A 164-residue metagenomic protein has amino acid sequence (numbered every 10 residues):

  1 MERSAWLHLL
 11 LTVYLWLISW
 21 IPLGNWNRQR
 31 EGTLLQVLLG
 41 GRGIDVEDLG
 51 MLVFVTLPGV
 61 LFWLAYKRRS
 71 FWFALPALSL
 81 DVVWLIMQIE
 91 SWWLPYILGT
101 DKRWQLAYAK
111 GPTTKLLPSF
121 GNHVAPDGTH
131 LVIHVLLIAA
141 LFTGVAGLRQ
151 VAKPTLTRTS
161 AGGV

Functional and structural regions predicted by a protein language model:
M1-L17, A140-L156, V164: Cytosolic juxtamembrane helix and N-cap/initiation of the first transmembrane helix
E2, L38-R42, A65-W72, G121-G128: Juxtamembrane loop-transmembrane helix junctions in multi-pass integral membrane proteins, especially the extracellular
E2-L9, D45-L49, F71-L78, V82 (+1 more regions): Alpha-helical transmembrane segments of integral membrane proteins
L10-L17, L75-L98: Hydrophobic alpha-helical membrane-insertion segments
V13-M51: Hydrophobic transmembrane helix segments
E47-T56, K115-F142: Hydrophobic alpha-helical transmembrane segments
T56-A77: Juxtamembrane helix-break-helix junctions at the cytosolic face of small multi-pass alpha-helical membrane proteins
I89-T114: Juxtamembrane non-transmembrane "cap" segments at the membrane-aqueous interface of multi-pass membrane proteins
